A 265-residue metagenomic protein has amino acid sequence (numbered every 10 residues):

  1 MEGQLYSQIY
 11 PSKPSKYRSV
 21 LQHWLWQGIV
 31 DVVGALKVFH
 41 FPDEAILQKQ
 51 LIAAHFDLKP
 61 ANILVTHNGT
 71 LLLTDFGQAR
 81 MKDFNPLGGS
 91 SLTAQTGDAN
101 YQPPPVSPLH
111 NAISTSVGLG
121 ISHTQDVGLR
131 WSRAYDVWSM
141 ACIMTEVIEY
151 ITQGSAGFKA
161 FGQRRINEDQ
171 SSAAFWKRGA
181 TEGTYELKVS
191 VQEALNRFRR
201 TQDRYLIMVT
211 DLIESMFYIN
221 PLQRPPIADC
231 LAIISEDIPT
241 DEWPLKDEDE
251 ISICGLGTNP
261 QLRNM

Functional and structural regions predicted by a protein language model:
M1-K13: Structural motif in protein kinase domains
S12-D31: Activation segment of protein kinase catalytic domains, centered on the conserved DFG
H40-T66: Catalytic-loop of the protein kinase fold
A61-S114: Activation segment/activation loop of eukaryotic-type protein kinase catalytic domains
L109-R200: Conserved C-lobe activation region of Hanks-type protein kinase-like domains
D203-F217: Conserved C-terminal C-lobe helix
L222-M265: Regulatory extensions flanking the kinase catalytic core
